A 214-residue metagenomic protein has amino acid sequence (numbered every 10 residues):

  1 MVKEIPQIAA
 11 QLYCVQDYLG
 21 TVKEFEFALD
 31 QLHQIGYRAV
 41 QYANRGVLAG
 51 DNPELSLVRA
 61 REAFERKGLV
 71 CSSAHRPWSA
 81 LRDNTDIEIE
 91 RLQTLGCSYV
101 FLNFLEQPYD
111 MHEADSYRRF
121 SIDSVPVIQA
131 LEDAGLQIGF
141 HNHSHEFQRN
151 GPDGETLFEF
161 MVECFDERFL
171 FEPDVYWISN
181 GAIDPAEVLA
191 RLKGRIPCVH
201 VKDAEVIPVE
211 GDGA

Functional and structural regions predicted by a protein language model:
M1-Y99: N-terminal pre-domain/capping segments
A10, A39-V40, L131-A214: Acidic/histidine-rich catalytic cores of soluble enzymes
Y13, N103-L105, K202-A204: Generic beta-structure capping elements
Q16-K23, Y42-S56, R76-T85, Q107-H112 (+4 more regions): Acidic-and-aromatic substrate-binding clefts and catalytic sites of carbohydrate-active enzymes
F27-Q31, L55-R66, D86-T94, D115 (+4 more regions): Alpha-helical scaffolding segments of alpha/beta enzyme cores, especially the outer helices of TIM-barrel or partial
G68-R76, C97-Q107, V125-D133, R168-P173: Short, basic, helix/turn surface patches
L95-D115, A134-E146: Active-site groove signature of glycoside hydrolases
